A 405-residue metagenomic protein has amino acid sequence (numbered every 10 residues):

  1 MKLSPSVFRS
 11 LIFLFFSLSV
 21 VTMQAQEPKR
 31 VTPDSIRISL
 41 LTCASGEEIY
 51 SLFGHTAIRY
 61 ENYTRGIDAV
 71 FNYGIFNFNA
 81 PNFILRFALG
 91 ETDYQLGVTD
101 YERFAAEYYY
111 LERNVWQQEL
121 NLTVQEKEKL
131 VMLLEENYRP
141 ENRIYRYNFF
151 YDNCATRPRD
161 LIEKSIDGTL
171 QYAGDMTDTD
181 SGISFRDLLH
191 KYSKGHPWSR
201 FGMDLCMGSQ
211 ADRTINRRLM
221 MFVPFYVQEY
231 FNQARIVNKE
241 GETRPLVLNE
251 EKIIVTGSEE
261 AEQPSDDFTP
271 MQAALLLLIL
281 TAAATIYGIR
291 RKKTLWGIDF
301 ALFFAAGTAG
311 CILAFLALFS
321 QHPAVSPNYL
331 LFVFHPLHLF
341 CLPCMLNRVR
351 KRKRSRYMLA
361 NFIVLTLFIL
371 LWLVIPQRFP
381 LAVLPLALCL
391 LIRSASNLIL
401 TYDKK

Functional and structural regions predicted by a protein language model:
M1-P28, D403-K405: Bacterial Sec-dependent N-terminal signal peptides
Q26-A261: Soluble extramembrane regions of membrane proteins in the secretory/endomembrane system
D100, S184, P224, T269 (+2 more regions): Alpha-helix initiation/capping motif
A234-P323: Core alpha-helical transmembrane segments of integral membrane proteins
A282-W296, F300-K405: Generic detector of multi-pass transmembrane helix bundles and their immediately adjacent loops in polytopic membrane
